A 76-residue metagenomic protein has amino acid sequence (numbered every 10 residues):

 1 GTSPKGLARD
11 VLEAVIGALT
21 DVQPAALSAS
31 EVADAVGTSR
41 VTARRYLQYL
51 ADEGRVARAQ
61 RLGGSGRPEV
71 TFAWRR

Functional and structural regions predicted by a protein language model:
G1-G17: Short alpha-helical segments that sit at the start of domains
G17-P24: Short, locally clustered residues in the helix-turn-helix/winged-helix DNA-binding domain
P24-R76: Flexible loop/N-cap segments at domain edges
